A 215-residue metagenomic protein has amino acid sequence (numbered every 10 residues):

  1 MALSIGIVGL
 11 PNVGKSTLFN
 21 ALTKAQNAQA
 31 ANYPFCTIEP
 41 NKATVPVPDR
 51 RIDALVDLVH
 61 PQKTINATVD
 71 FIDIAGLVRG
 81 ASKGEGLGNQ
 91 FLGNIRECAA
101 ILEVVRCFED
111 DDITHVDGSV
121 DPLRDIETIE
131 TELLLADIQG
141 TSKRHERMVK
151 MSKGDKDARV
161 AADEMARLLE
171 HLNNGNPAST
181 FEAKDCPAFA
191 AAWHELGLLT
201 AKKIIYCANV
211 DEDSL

Functional and structural regions predicted by a protein language model:
M1-D112, T141-K143, R147: Conserved G1/Walker A P-loop phosphate-binding module
A2-V8, V13, F19, R147-L215: C-terminal-of-GTPase-core extension/linker across diverse P-loop GTPases
A43-P48, A75-E85, R96-A158, H171-D185 (+1 more regions): Conserved Switch II/interswitch segment of TRAFAC-class P-loop GTPases
